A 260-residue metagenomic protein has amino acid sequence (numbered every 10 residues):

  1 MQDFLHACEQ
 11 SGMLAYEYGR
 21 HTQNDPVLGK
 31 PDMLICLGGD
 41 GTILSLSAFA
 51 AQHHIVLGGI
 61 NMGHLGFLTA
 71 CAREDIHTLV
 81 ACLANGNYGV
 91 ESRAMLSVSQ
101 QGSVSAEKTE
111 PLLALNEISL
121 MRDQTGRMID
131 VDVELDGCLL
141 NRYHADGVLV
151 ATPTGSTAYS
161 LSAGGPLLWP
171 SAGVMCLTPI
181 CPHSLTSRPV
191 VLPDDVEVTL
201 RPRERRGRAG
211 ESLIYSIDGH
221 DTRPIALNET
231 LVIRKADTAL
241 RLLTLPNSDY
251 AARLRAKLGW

Functional and structural regions predicted by a protein language model:
M1-L37, S45, R73-G89, Q100-L112: ATP/NTP phosphate-donor binding region
I35, G39, N61, I118 (+1 more regions): A residue-level signal for conserved active-site and pocket-lining positions in enzyme catalytic cores
G39-T42, L65, T154-S156: Short glycine-rich anion-binding loops that position phosphate/pyrophosphate groups of nucleotides and phosphorylated
S45, F49-I60: Gly/Ser-rich helix-loop-strand patches that form or flank binding pockets for ribonucleotide-derived cofactors
L65-D146: Catalytic core of DAGKc-family lipid kinases
L120, D136-L139, R188-W260: ATP/nucleoside-binding phosphotransfer catalytic cores, i.e., glycine-rich phosphate-binding loops
V133, G155, Y215: Short aromatic-centered micro-motifs
C138, R142-T186: Gly/Ser/Thr-rich active-site loops/lids in small-molecule metabolic enzymes that frequently grip phosphoryl groups
